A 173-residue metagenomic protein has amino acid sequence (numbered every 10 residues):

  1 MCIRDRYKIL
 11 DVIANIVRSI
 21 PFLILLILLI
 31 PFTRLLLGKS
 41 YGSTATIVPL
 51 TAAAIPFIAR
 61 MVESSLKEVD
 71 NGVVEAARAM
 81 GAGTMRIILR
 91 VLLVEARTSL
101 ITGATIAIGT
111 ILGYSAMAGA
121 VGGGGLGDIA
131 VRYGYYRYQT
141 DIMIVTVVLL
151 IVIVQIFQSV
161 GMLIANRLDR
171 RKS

Functional and structural regions predicted by a protein language model:
M1-D5: Conserved small/polar residues in nucleotide/adenosyl-binding loops
R6-I9, T44, V48-T51, I55 (+5 more regions): Alpha-helical membrane-protein architecture signal
S19-L25: Transmembrane alpha-helices and adjacent helix-loop boundaries
L28-F57, I142-V147: Loop-to-helix entry region at the N-terminal start of transmembrane alpha-helices in multi-pass membrane transporters
M61-L100, A130, R170: Short cytoplasmic-facing helical segments at TM-TM junctions of multi-pass membrane proteins
T84-M117, G161: Transmembrane alpha-helices
G122-R132: Short hydrophobic, aromatic-rich alpha-helical segments embedded in or entering the lipid bilayer of multi-pass
I144-S173: C-terminal transmembrane helix and the adjacent membrane-cytosol boundary/short C-terminal tail of inner/organellar
